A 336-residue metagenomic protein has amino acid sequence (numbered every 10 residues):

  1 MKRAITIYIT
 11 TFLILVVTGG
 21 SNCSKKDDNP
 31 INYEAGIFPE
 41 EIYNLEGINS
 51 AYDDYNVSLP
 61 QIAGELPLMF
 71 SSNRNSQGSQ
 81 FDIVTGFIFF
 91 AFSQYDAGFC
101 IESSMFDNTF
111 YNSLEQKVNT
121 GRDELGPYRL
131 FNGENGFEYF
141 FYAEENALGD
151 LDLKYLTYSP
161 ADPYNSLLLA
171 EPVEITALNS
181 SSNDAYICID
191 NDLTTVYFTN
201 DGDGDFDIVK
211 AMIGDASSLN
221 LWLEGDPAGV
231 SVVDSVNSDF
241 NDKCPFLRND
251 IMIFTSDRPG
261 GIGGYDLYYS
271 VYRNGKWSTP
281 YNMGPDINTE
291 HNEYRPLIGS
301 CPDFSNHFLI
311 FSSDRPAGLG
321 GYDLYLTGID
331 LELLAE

Functional and structural regions predicted by a protein language model:
M1-I31: Bacterial Sec-dependent N-terminal signal peptides
K25-E336: Short, conserved micro-motifs composed of acidic
